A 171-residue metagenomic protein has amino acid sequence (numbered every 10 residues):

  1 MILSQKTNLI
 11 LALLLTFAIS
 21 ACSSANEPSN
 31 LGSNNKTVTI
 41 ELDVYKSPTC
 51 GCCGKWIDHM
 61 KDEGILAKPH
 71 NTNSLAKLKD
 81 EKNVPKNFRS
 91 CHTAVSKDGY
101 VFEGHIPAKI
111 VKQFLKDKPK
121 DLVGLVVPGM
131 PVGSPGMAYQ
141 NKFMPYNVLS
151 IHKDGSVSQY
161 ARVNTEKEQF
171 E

Functional and structural regions predicted by a protein language model:
I2-I10: Bacterial N-terminal signal peptides that target proteins for export
A18-A21: C-terminal motif of bacterial Sec signal peptides marking the signal peptidase cleavage site
S23-A25: Bacterial signal peptide processing site
N35-E63, S96: Local sequence-structure signature of Cys/Sec-based thiol-disulfide redox active-site neighborhoods
T49, W56, N71-S74, P107-V111: Stable alpha-helical elements in mature extracytoplasmic
I57-K77: Conserved helix-turn-beta segment immediately C-terminal to the redox Cys motif in thioredoxin-like folds
T72-V84, M130-P135: Structural microenvironment flanking redox-active thiols in thiol-disulfide oxidoreductases
N87-E171: Thiol/selenol-based redox catalytic cores and closely related redox-interacting motifs
